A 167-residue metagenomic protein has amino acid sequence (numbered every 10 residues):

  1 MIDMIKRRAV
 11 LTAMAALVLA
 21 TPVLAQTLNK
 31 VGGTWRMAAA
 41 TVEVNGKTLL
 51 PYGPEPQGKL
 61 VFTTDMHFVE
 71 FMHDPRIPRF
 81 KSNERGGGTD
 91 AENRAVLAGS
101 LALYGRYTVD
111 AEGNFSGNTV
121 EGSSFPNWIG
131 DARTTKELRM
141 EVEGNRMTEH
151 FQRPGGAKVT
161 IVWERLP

Functional and structural regions predicted by a protein language model:
I2-M14: N-terminal secretory signal peptides and thylakoid transit peptides that target proteins across membranes
L11-A16, T21-P167: Lipid interaction determinants
